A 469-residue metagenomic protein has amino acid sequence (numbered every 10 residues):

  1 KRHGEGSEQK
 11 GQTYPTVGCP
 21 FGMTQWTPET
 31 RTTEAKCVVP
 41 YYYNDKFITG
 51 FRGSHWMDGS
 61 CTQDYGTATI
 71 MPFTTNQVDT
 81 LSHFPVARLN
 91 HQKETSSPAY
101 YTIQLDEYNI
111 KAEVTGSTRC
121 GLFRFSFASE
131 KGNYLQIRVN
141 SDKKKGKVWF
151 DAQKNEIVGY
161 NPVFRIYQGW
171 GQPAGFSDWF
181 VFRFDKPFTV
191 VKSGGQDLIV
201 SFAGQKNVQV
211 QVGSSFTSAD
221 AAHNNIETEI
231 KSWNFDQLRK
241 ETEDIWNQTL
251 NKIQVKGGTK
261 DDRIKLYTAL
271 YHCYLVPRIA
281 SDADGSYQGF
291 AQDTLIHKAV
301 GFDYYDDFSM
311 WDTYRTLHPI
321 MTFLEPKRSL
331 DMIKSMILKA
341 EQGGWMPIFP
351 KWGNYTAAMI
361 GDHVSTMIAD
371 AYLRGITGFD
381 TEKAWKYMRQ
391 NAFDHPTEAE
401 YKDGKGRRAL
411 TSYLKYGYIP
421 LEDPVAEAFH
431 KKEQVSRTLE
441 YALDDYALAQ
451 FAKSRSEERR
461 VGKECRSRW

Functional and structural regions predicted by a protein language model:
K1-T366, Y372-L439, A447-R460: Accessory carbohydrate-recognition regions in carbohydrate-active enzymes
D444: ATP-dependent phospho-/nucleotidyl transfer catalytic cores
E457-W469: Residue-level detector of conserved catalytic or cofactor/ligand-binding positions in enzyme active sites
